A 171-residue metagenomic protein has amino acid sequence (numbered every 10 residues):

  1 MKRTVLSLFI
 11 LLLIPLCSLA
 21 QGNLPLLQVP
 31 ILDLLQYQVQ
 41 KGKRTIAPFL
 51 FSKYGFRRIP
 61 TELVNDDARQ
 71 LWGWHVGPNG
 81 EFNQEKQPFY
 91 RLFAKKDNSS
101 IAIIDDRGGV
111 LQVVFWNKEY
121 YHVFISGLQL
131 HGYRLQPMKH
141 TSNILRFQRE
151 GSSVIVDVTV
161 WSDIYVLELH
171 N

Functional and structural regions predicted by a protein language model:
T4-L16: Sec-dependent N-terminal signal peptides
A20-Q21: Boundary of Sec targeting at the N-terminus
P25-D33, I104-V110: Acidic/histidine-rich, surface-exposed loop or edge segments in extracytoplasmic proteins
Q38-P60, N117-P137: Amphipathic alpha-helical segments
K43-N83: N-terminal, post-signal-peptide region of Sec/Tat-exported proteins
N83-N143: Long, charged/polar, surface-exposed segments that mediate recognition or autoinhibition
G109-W116, S162-N171: Short, hydrophobic/proline-enriched secondary-structure or compact coil segments at domain edges
L145-S162, E168: Short, exposed beta-strand-loop hairpins at the edges of beta-sheets in extracellular/periplasmic proteins
